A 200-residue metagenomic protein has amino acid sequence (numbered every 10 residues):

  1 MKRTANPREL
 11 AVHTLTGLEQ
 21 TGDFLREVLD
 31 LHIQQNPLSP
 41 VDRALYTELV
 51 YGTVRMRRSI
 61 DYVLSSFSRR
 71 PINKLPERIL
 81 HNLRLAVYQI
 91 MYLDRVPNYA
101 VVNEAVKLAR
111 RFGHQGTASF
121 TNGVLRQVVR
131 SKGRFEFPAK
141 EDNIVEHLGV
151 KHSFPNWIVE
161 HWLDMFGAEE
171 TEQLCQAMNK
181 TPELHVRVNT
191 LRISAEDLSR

Functional and structural regions predicted by a protein language model:
M1-R200: Class I Rossmann-like S-adenosyl-L-methionine
